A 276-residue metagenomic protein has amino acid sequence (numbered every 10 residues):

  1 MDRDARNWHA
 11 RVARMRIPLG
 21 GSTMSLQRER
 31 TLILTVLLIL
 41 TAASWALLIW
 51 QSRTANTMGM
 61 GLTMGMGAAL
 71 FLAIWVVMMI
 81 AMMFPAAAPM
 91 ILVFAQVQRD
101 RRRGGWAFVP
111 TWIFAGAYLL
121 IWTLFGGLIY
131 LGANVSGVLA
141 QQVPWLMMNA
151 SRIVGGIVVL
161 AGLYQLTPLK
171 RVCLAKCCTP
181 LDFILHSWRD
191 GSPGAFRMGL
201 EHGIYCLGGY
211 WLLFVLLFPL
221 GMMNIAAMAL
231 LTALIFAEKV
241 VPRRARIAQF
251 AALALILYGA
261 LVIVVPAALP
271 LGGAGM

Functional and structural regions predicted by a protein language model:
W8, V12-V77, D100-R103, G137-L146 (+3 more regions): Histidine-/acidic- and/or cysteine-rich, low-complexity loops and terminal segments associated with membrane
I33-L37, T63-F71, P110, F114 (+3 more regions): Residue-level signature of transmembrane alpha-helical entry/exit and packing/kink sites in multi-pass membrane
L38-A42, A68-V76, I80, W112 (+7 more regions): Hydrophobic, lipid-facing residues on alpha-helical transmembrane segments of integral membrane proteins
M66-M83, M147-L163: Alpha-helical transmembrane segments
L72-L119: Juxtamembrane transmembrane-helix termini in multi-pass membrane transport proteins
T123-V138, Q142, A150-T179: Transmembrane alpha-helix/helix-exit interface in multi-pass inner-membrane proteins
Y164-V172, G194-M222: Alpha-helical transmembrane segments of helical membrane proteins, especially in multi-pass transport, channel
L234-L257: Interfacial loop-to-transmembrane junctions
